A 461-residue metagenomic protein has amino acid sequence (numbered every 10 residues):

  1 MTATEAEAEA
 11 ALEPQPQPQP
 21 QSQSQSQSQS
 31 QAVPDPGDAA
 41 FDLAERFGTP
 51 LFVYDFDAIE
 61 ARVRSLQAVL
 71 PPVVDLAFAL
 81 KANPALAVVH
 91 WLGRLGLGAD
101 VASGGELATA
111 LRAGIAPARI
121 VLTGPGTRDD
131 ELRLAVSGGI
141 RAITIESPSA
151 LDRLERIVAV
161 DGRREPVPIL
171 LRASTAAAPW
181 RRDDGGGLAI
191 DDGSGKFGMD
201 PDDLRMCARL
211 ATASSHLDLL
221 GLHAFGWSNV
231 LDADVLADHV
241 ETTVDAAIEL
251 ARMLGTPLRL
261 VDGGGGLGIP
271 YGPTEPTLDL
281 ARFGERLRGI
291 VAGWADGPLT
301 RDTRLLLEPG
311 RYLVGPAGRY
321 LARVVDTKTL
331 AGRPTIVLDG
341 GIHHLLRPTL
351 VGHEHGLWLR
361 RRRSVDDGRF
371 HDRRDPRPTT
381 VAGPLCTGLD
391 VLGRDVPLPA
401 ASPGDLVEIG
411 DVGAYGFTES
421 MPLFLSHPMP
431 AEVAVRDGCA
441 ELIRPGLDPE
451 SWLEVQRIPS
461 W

Functional and structural regions predicted by a protein language model:
M1-V167, S214, D218, V435-W461: A charged N-terminal "starter" segment
A3, E9, T175-D326, L425-H427: Active-site loop/helix belt of alpha/beta enzymes
D38, Y54-A61, N83, S149 (+13 more regions): Conserved active-site and cofactor/substrate-binding residues in soluble primary-metabolism enzymes
I59, K81, S103, A135 (+6 more regions): Conserved, mostly hydrophobic/aromatic
D75-A77, G96-G98, P117-V121, A142 (+7 more regions): Structural preference for beta-strand elements that scaffold enzyme active sites
G104-G105, P148, W227, G266 (+1 more regions): Short, ordered loop/turn segments at secondary-structure junctions
G126-T127, P148-A150, A159, S174-A178 (+3 more regions): Short acidic/polar capping segments at secondary-structure boundaries
R286, T300-W461: Charged (often Lys/Glu-rich) extended helix/loop segments that serve as interaction or gating elements
